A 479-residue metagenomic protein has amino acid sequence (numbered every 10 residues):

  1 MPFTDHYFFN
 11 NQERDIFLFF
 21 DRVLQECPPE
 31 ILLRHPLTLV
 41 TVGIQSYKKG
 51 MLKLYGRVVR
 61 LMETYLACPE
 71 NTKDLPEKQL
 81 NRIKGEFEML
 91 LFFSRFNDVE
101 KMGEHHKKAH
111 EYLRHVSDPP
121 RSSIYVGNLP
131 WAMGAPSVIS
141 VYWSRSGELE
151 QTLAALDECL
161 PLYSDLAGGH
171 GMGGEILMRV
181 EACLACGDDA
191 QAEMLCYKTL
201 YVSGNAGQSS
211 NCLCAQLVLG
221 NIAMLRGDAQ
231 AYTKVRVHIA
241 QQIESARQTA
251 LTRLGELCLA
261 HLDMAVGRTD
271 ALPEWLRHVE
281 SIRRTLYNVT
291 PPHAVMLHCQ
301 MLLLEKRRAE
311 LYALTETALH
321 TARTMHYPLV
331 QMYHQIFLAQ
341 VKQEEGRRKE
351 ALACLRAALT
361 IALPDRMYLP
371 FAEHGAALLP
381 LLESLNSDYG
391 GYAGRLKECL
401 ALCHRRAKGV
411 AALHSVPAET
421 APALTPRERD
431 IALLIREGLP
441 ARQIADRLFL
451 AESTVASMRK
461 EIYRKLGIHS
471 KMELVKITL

Functional and structural regions predicted by a protein language model:
M1-T38, V42-Q45, L54: Extended alpha-helical scaffolding segments used for macromolecular assembly and cargo binding
F3, Y7, V42, M89-L91 (+10 more regions): Structural register within alpha-helical repeat arrays
D5-F9, D21-P28, V59-D74, K107-R121 (+6 more regions): Amphipathic alpha-helical segments of tetratricopeptide repeats
D5-I16, S46-R57, L91-K107, P136-L153 (+7 more regions): Short coil/turn connectors between adjacent alpha-helices in alpha-solenoid helical repeat scaffolds
E30-A206, S210-C212: Internal alpha-solenoid helical repeat scaffolds
H35-P36, K73-K84, V116-V138, L162-M178 (+9 more regions): Alpha-solenoid helical repeat architecture
H334-V410: General nucleic-acid-binding
A411-K460, R464-L479: Helix-turn-helix DNA-binding segment
